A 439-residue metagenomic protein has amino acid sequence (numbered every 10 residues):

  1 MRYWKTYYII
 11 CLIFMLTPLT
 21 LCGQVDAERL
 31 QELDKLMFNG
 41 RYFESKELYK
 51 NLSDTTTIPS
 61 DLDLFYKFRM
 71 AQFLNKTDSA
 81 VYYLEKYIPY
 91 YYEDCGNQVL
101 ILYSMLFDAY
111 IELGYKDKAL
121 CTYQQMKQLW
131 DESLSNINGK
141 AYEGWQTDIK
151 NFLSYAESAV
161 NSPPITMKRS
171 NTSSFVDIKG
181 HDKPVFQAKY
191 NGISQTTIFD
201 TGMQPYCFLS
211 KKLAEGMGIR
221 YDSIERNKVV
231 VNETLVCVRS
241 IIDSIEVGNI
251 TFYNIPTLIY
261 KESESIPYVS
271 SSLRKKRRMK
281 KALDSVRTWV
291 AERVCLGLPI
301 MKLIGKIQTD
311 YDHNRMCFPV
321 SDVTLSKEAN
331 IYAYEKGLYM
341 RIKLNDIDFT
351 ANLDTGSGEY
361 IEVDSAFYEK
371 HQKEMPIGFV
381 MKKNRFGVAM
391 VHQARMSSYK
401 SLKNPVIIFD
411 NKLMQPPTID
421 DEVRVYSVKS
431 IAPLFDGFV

Functional and structural regions predicted by a protein language model:
M1-L30: Bacterial Sec-dependent N-terminal signal peptides
Q24-V439: Pepsin/retropepsin-fold aspartyl endopeptidases
